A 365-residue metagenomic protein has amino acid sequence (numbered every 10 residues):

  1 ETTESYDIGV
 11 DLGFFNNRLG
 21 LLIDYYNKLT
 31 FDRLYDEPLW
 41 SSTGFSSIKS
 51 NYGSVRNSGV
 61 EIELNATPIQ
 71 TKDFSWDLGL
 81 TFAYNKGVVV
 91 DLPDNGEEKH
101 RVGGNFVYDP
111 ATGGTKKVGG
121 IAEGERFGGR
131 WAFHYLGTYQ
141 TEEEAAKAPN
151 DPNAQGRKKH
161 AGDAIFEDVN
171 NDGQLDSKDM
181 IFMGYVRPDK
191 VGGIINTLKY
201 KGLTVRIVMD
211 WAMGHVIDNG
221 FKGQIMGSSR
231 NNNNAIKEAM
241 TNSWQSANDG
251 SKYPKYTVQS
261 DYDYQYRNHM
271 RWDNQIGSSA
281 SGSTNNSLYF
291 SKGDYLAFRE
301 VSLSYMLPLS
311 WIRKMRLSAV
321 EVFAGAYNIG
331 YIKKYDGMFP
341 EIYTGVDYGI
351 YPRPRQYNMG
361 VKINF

Functional and structural regions predicted by a protein language model:
E1-I121, S281-F365: Extracellular/periplasmic, surface-exposed regions of secreted and cell-surface proteins
T2, V102-G103, P188-K190, W211 (+1 more regions): Intrinsic disorder/low-complexity segments
G9, D176-D179, V191-I194: Short, hydrophobic/aromatic alpha-helical segments in well-folded domains
L34-P38, G59, F166-Q174, Y266-A280 (+1 more regions): Active-site-adjacent bridging/hinge elements
S50, T67-G184, M226-G227, N234-Y264: Conserved small-residue
G173-K178, F182-V186, S281-G293: Amphipathic, heptad-repeat alpha-helical segments used for oligomerization and assembly
M183-G220: Glycine-rich, aromatic-lined ligand/substrate-binding cores of catalytic and carbohydrate-binding domains
G214-E321: Extracytoplasmic gating/loop element in the C-terminal half of outer-membrane beta-barrel translocons and assembly
